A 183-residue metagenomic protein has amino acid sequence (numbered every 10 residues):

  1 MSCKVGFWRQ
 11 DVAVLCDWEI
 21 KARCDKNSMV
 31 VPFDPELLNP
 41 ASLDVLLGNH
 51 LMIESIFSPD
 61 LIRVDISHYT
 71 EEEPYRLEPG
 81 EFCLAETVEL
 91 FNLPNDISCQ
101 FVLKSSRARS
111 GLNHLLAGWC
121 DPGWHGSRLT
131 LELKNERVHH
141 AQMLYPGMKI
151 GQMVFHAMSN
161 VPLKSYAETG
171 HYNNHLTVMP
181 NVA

Functional and structural regions predicted by a protein language model:
M1-A183: DUTPase catalytic domain/fold
